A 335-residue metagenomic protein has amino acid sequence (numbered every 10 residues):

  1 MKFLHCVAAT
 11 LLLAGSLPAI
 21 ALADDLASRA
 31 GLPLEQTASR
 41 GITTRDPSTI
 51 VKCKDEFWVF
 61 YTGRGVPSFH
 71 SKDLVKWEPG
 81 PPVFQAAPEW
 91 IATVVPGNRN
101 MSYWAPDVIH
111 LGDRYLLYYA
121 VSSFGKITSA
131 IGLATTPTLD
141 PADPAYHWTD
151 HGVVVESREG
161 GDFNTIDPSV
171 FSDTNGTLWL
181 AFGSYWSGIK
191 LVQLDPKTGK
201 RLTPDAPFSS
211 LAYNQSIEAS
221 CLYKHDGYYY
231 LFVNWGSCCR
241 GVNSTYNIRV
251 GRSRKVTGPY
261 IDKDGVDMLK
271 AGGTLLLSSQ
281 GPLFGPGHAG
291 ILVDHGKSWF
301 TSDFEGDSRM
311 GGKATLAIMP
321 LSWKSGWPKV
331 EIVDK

Functional and structural regions predicted by a protein language model:
M1-H5: Positively charged n-region of N-terminal signal peptides that target proteins for export
V7-S16: Bacterial N-terminal signal peptides
L17-A21: N-terminal signal peptide
L22-K335: Carbohydrate-active catalytic/glycan-binding domains of CAZyme proteins, especially the secreted or lumenal ectodomains
